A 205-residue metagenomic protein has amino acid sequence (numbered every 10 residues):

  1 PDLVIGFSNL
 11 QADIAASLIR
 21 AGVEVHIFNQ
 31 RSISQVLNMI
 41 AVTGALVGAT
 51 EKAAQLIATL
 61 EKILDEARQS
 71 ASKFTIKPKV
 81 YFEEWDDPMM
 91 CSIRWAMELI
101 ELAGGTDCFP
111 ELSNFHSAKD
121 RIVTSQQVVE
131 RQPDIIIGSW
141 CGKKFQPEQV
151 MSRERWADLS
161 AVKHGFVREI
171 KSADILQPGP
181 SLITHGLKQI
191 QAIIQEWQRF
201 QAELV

Functional and structural regions predicted by a protein language model:
P1-S34, I63-T184, K188, E196-V205: Binding-cleft/active-site segments that stabilize strongly anionic ligands or cofactors
N9, G48-E51: Residues in soluble alpha-helical coiled-coils and helical-bundle/repeat scaffolds
I40-G48: Helix-loop "lid/cap" segments that line or gate small-molecule binding pockets
T50-S70: Mid-sequence helix-capping/hinge segment at a functional interface
